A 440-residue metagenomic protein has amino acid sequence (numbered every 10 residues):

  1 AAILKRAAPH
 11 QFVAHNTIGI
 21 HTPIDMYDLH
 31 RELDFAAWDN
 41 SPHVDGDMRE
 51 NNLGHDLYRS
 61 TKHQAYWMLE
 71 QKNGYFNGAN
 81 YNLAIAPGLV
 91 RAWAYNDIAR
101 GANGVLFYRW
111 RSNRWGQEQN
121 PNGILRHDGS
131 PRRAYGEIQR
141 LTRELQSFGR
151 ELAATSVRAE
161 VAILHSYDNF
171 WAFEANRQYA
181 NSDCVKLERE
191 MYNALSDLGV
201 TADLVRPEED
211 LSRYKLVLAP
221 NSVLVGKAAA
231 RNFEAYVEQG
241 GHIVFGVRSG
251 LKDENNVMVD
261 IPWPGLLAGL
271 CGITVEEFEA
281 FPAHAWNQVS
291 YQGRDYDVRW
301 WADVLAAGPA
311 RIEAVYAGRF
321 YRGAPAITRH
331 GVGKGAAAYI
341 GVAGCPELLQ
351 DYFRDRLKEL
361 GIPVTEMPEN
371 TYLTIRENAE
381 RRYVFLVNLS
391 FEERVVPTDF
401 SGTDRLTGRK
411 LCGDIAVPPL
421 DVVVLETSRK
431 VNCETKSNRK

Functional and structural regions predicted by a protein language model:
A1-G19, P23-D25: N-terminal catalytic cores of secreted or lumenal carbohydrate-active enzymes
R6-H10, G19, H30, A36-K440: Carbohydrate-binding surfaces of carbohydrate-active enzymes
